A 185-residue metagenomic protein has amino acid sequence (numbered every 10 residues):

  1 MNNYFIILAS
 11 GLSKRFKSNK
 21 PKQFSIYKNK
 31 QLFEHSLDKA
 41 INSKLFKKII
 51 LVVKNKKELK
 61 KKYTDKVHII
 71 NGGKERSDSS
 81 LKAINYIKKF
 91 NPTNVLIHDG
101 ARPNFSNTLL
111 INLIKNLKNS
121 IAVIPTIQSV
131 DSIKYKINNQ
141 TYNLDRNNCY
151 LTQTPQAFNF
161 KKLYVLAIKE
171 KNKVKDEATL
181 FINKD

Functional and structural regions predicted by a protein language model:
N2-V53: N-terminal glycine-rich phosphate-binding loop and ensuing alpha1 helix
S18-P21, D38, L45, K62-T64 (+2 more regions): Short amphipathic alpha-helical segments
Y27, I70, T152: Hydrophobic residues at beta-strand termini and immediately following loops that shape nucleotide-binding pockets
Y27, K44, Y63-D65, L117-N119 (+1 more regions): Short, well-ordered coil/turn elements that cap or connect secondary structure elements
L32-P92, E170-K173: Conserved N-terminal catalytic core of the sugar/cofactor nucleotidyltransferase
V95-L96: Short aromatic/hydrophobic "clamp" motif used to bind/position activated sugar donors
F105-D185: Conserved core of the sugar-phosphate nucleotidyltransferase
